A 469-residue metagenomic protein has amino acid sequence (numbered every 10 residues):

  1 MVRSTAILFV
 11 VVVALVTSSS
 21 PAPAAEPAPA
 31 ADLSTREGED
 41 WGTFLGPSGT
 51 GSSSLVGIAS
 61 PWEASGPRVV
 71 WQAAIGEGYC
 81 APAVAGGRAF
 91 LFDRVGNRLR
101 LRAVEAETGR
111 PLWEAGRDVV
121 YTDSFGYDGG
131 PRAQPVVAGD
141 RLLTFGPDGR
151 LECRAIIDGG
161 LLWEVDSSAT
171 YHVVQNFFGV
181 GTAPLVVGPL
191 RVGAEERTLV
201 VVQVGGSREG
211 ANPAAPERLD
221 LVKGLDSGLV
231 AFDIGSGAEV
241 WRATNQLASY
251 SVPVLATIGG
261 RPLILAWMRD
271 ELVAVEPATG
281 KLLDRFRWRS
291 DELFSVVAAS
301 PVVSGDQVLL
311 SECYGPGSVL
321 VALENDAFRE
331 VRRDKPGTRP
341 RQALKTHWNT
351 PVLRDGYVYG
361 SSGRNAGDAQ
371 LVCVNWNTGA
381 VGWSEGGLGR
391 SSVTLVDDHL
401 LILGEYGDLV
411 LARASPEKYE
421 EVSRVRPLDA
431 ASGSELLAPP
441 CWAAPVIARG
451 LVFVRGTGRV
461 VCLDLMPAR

Functional and structural regions predicted by a protein language model:
M1-S4: Positively charged n-region of N-terminal signal peptides that target proteins for export
A6-S18: Bacterial N-terminal signal peptides
P21-R469: Noncatalytic, solvent-exposed loop/strand surfaces of beta-propeller-type extracellular/periplasmic domains
